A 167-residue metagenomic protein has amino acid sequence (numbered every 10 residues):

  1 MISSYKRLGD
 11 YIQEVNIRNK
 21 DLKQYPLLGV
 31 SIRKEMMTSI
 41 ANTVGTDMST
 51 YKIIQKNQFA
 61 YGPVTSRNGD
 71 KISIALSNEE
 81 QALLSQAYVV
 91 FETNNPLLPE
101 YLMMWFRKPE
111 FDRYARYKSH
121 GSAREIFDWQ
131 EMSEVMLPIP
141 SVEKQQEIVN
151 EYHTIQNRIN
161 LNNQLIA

Functional and structural regions predicted by a protein language model:
M1-N19, E134, P138-A167: Non-catalytic DNA-recognition/assembly elements of restriction-modification systems
S4-F59: Sequence-specific dsDNA recognition surfaces
K56, A60-P109: A short beta-sheet element
N78, F106, S119, Y152-H153: A short beta-strand motif that forms part of the nucleic acid-binding face of small beta-barrel RNA-binding folds
A82-A87, H120-Q146: A short glycine-rich beta-alpha junction/loop motif
L98-A123, D128: Short, positively charged
